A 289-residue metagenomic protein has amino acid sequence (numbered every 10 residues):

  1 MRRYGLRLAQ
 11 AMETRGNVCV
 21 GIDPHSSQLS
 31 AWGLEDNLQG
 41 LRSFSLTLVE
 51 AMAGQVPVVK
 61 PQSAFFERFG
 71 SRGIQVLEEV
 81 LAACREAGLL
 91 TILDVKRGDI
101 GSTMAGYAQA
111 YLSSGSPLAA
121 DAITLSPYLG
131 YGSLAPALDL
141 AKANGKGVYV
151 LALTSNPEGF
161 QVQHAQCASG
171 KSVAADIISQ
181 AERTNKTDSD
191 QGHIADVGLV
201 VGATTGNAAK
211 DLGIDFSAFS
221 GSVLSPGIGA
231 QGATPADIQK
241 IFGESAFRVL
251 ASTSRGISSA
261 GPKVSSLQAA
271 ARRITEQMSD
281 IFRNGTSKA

Functional and structural regions predicted by a protein language model:
M1-P61, F66-E79, A83-E86, L90-I92 (+1 more regions): Conserved N-terminal beta1-alpha1 strand-loop-helix module at the mouth
M12-E13, V49-Q55, L81-E86, L138-N144 (+2 more regions): Acidic (Asp/Glu)-rich catalytic clusters
T14-V18, Q55-P57, A87-L89, A119-D121 (+4 more regions): Short, well-ordered coil/turn segments that N-cap beta-strands
V20, V59, D94, I123 (+2 more regions): Conserved, mostly hydrophobic/aromatic
S26, V95, D99-G198: Conserved anion-binding
R68-A83, I100-A105, L129-K142, T204-I214 (+1 more regions): Active-site-adjacent beta->alpha loops and helix N-cap segments on the catalytic face of soluble alpha/beta enzymes
L199, T204-S252, G256-I257: A C-terminal functional module that forms or caps the active site or interfaces directly with catalytic machinery
I238-R248, I257-A289: C-terminal helical cap(s) of enzyme catalytic domains, especially alpha/beta-barrels
